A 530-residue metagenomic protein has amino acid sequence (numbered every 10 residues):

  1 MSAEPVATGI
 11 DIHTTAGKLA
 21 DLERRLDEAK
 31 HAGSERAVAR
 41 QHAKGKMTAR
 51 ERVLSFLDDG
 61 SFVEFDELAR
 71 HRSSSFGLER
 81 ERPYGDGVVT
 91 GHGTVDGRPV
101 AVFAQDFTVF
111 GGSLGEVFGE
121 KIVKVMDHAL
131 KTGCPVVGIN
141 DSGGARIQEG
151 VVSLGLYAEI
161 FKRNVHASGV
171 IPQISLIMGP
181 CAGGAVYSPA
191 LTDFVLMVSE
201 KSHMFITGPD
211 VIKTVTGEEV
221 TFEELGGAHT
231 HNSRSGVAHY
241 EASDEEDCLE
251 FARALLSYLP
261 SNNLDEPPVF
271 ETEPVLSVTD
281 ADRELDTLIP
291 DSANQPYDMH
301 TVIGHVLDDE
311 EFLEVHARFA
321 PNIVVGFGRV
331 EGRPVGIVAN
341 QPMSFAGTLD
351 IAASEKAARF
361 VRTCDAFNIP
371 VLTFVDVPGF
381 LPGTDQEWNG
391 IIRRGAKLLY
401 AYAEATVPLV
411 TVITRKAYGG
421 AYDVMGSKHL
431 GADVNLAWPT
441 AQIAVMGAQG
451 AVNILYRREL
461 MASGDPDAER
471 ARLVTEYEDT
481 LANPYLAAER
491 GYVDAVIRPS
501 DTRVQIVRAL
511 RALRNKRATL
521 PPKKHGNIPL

Functional and structural regions predicted by a protein language model:
M1-L530: Ligand-binding clefts of soluble mixed alpha/beta catalytic domains
